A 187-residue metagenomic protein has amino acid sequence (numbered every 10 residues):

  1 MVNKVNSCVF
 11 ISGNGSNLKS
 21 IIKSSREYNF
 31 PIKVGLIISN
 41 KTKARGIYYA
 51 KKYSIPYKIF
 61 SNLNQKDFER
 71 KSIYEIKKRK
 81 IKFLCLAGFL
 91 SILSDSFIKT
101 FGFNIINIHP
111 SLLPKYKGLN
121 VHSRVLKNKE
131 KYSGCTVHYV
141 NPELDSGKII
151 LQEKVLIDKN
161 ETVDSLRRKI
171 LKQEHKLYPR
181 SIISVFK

Functional and structural regions predicted by a protein language model:
M1-K187: One-carbon transfer enzymes
